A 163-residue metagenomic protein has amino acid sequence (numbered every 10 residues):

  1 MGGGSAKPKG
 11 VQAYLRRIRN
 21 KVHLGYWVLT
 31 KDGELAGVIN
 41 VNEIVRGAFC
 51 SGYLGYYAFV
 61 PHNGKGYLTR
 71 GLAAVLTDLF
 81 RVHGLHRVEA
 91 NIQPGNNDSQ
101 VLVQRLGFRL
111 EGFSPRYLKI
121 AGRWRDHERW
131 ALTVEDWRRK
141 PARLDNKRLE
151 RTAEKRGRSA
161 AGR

Functional and structural regions predicted by a protein language model:
M1-P61, W124-R163: GNAT-family acyltransferases
Y26, D78-F80, F108: Conserved hydrophobic/aromatic "anchor" residues that stabilize well-ordered secondary structure elements
A36, G107-L110: Short, 15-30-residue, compositionally biased linear elements with alpha-helical propensity or flexible coil
I39, E43-V45, S51, L68-D78 (+2 more regions): Short, contiguous, well-ordered secondary-structure segments
Y56-A58, G64-D78, N97-R105: Conserved acetyl-CoA-binding loop-helix of GNAT-fold acetyltransferases
V82-N91: Conserved GNAT acetyl-CoA-binding A-motif
N91, R109-D126: Conserved catalytic-core motifs of GNAT/GCN5-like acyltransferases
V103, F108, W130: Conserved active-site tyrosine of GNAT-family acetyltransferases
